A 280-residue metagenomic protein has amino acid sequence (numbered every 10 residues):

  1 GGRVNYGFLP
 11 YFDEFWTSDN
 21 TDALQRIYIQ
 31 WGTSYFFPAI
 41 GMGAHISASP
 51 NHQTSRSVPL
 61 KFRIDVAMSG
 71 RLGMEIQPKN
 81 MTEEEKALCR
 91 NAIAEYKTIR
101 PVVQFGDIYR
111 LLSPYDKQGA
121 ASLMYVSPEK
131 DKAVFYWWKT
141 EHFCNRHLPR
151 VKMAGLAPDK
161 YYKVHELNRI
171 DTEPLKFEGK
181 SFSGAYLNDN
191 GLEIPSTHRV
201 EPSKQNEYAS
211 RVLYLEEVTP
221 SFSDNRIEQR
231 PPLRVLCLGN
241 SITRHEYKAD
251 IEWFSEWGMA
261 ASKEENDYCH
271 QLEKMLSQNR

Functional and structural regions predicted by a protein language model:
G1, R71, I76-N80, W137-K139 (+2 more regions): Active-site proximal loops enriched in glycine and acidic residues that flank catalytic Cys/His/Asp and coordinate
G2-N80: Glycan-recognition surfaces
K61-L112: Catalytic cores of secreted or luminal carbohydrate-active enzymes
A67, F135, V164: Conserved, mostly hydrophobic/aromatic
P114-P158: Carbohydrate-binding surface patches
K132-V134, S210, P232-R234: Intrinsic-disorder/low-complexity, polar/charged segments enriched in Ser/Thr/Lys/Arg/Asp/Glu/Gln
E141-F222: C-terminal beta-sandwich/jelly-roll accessory domains of carbohydrate-active enzymes
S223-N279: Serine-esterase "nucleophile elbow" of acetyl-processing enzymes
